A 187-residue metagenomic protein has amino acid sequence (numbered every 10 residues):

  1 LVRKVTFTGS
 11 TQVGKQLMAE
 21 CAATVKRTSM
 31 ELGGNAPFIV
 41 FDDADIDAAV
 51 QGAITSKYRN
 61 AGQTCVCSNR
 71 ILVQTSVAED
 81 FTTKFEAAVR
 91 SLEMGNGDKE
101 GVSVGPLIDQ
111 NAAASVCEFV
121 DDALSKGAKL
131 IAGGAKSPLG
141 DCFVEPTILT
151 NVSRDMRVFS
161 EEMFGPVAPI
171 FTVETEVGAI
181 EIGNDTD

Functional and structural regions predicted by a protein language model:
K4, S10-S153, T175-N184: ALDH superfamily catalytic-core signature
F159: Short, solvent-exposed loop/beta-turn-alpha elements that line the ligand-binding surface or hinge of extracytoplasmic
P166: Glycine-rich nucleotide-phosphate-binding loops and adjacent flexible coil segments
P169-F171: Active-site donor-binding acidic/aromatic loop of nucleotide-activated sugar and phosphosugar transferases involved
D187: Acidic beta-strand-to-loop metal/phosphate-binding motif
